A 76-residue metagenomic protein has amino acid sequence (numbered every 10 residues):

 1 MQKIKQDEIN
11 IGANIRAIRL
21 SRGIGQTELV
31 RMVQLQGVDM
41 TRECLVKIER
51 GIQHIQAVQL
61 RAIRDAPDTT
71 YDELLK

Functional and structural regions predicted by a protein language model:
M1-R22: A short, Lys/Arg-rich alpha-helix, primarily the initiator
N14, R42-K47, H54, E73: Residue-level recognition of specific faces of alpha-helices
I15, Q26, R42, A57-L60: Helix-turn-helix DNA-binding elements, focusing on the entry/boundary residues of the two helices that contact DNA
R19, V30, R64: The alpha-helix within a helix-turn-helix
G23-K47: Short alpha-helical DNA-recognition segment
I52-E73: DNA major-groove recognition helix of helix-turn-helix/homeodomain DNA-binding modules
